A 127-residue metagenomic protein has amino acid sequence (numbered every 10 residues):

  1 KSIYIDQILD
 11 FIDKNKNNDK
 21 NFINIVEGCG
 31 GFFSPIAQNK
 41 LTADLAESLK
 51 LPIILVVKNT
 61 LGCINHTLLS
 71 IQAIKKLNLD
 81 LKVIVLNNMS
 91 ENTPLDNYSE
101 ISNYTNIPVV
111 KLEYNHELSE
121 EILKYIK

Functional and structural regions predicted by a protein language model:
K1-I36: Phosphate-binding/switch loop-helix module in NTP-utilizing enzymes
I23-E27, I54-V56, V85: Structural motif
C29-G30, T60, M89: Anionic group-transfer/hydrolysis microenvironments
S34-I36, C63-H66: Short glycine/serine/threonine-rich phosphate/pyrophosphate-binding segments that cradle anionic phosphate groups
A37-D44, L68-I71, L95-S99: Charged helix-capping and loop-helix junction motifs
A37-N59: Inter-motif core of Ras-like GTPase G domains
I71-K127: C-terminal lobe/tail of nucleotide-utilizing enzymes
